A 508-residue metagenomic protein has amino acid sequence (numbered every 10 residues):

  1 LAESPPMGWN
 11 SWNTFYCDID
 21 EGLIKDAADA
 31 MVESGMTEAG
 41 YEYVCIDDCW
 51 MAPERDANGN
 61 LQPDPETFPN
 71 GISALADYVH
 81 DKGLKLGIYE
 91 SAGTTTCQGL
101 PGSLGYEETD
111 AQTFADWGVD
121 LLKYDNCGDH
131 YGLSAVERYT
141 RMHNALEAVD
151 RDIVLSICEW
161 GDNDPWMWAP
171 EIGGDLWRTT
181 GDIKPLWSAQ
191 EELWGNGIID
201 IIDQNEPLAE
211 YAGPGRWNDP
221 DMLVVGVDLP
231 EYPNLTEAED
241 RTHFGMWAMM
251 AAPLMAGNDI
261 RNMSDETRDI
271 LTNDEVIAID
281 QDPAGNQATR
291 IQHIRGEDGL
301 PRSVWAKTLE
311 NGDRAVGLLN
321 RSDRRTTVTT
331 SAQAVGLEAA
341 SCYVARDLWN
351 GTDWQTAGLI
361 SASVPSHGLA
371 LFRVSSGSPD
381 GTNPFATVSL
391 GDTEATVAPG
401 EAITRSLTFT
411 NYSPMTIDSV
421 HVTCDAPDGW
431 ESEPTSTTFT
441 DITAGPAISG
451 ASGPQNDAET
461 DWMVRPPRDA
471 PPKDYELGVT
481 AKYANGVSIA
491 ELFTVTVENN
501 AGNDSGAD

Functional and structural regions predicted by a protein language model:
A27-Y131: Aromatic-lined carbohydrate-binding/catalytic grooves of carbohydrate-active enzymes
Y106-T109, V154-D259: Glycan-recognition surfaces
W247-M250, M255-G257, E297-L337: Carbohydrate-binding surface patches
G312-L318, G400-M415: Short beta-strand elements of extracellular/lumenal beta-sandwich folds
R321-R324, V335, T410-T416, D469: Short solvent-exposed strand-capping/beta-turn motif centered on an Asx-Ser/Thr pair
R324-T330, A340, D353, M415-S419 (+1 more regions): Short acidic/proline- and small/hydrophobic-mixed sequence motifs that coincide with surface turns and coil-to-beta
T356-A386: C-terminal beta-strand-rich structural cap/linker in extracellular carbohydrate-active enzymes
R465-P471: Short, surface-exposed loop/turn segments at beta-strand-coil junctions that are enriched for proline with nearby
